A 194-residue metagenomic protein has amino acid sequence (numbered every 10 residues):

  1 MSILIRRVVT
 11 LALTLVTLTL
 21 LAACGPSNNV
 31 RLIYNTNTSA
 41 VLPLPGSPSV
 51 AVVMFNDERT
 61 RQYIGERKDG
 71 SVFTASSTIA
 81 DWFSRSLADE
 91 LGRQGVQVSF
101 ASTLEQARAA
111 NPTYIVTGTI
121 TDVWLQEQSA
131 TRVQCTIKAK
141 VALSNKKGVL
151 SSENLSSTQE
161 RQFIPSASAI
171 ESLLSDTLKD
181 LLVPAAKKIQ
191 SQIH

Functional and structural regions predicted by a protein language model:
M1-C24: Sec-dependent bacterial lipoprotein signal peptides
A23-R85, I189-H194: A structural "domain/chain start" motif
G25-N37, V98-L150, E160-Q162: Surface-exposed short loop/turn segments
F55-T60, T119-W124, S156-T158: Generic short beta-strand segments
R67-T78, S144-Q192: Short secondary-structure boundary motifs at beta->alpha junctions and helix caps
S77-L104: Mid-chain, structured segments of secreted extracytoplasmic proteins
Q94-V98, K187-H194: Surface-exposed helix-capping loop/turn segments at secondary-structure junctions
